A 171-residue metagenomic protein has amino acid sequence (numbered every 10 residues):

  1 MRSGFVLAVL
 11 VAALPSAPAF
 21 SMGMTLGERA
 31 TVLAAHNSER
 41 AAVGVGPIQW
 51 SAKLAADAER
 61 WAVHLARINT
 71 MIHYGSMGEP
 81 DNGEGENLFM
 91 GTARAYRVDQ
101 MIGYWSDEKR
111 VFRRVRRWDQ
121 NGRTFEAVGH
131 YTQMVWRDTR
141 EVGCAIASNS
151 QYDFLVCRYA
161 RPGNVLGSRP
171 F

Functional and structural regions predicted by a protein language model:
M1-G4: Positively charged n-region of N-terminal signal peptides that target proteins for export
V6-S16: Bacterial N-terminal signal peptides
P15-P18, F154: An exposure/low-complexity boundary signal
A17-F20, N164: Intrinsically disordered, low-complexity segments enriched in proline/serine/threonine
F20-E84: Short, well-ordered surface patches within globular domains
E79-F171: A well-ordered secondary-structure block
